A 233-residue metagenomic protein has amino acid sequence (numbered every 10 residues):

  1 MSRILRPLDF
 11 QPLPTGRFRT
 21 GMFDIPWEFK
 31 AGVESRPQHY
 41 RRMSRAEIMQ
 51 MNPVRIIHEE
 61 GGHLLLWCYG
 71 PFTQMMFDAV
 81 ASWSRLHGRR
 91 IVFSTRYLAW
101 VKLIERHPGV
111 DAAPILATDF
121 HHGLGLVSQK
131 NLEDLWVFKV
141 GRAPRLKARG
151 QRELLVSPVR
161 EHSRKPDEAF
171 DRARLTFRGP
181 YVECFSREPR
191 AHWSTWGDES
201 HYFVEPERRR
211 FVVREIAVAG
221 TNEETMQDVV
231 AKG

Functional and structural regions predicted by a protein language model:
M1-G233: Class I S-adenosyl-L-methionine-dependent methyltransferase catalytic core
